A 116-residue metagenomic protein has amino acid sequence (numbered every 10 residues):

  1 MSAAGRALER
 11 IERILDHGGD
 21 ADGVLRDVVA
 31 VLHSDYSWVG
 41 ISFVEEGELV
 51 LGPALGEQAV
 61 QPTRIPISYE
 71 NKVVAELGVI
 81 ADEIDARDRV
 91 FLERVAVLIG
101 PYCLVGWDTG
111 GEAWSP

Functional and structural regions predicted by a protein language model:
S2-G5, E9-G52: Helix-loop-beta substructure at the N-terminus of cytosolic sensory domains that couple signal/ligand detection
L8-E12, A81-P116: Juxtadomain coupling helices with adjacent low-complexity linkers
D20, T63, R87, F91: Conserved acidic
S42, P66-S68, I80: Core beta-strand residues in small-molecule sensory/regulatory alpha/beta domains
G47-V60, A86-R89, W114-S115: Signal-transducing coupling segments at domain and membrane junctions
G56, I80-A81: A generic structural motif
Q61-E70, A75: A short, aliphatic-rich beta-strand micro-motif
K72-V79, P101: Sensory beta-strand/linker motifs that couple input domains to effectors
